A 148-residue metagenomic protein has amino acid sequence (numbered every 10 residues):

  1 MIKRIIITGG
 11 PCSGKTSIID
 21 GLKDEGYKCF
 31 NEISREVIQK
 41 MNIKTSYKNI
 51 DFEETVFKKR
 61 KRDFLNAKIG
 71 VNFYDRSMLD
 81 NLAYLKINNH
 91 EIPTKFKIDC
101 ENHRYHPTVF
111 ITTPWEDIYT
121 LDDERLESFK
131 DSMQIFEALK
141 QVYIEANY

Functional and structural regions predicted by a protein language model:
I7: Hydrophobic anchor at the beta1->P-loop junction of P-loop NTPases
G10, L22: P-loop (Walker A) phosphate-binding loop of NTP-binding proteins
G14: Conserved glycine(s) of the Walker
I18-I19: Post-Walker A alpha-helix
K23-R62: Conserved substrate/cofactor phosphate-moiety recognition/catalytic segment in nucleotide-dependent phosphotransferases
E54-R104, Y119: Glycine-rich phosphate-binding loop used to anchor ATP phosphates in small-molecule kinases, encompassing both
N89-Y148: A glycine- and Lys/Arg-enriched "phosphate-lid" helix/loop adjacent to the NTP-binding pocket of small-molecule kinases
